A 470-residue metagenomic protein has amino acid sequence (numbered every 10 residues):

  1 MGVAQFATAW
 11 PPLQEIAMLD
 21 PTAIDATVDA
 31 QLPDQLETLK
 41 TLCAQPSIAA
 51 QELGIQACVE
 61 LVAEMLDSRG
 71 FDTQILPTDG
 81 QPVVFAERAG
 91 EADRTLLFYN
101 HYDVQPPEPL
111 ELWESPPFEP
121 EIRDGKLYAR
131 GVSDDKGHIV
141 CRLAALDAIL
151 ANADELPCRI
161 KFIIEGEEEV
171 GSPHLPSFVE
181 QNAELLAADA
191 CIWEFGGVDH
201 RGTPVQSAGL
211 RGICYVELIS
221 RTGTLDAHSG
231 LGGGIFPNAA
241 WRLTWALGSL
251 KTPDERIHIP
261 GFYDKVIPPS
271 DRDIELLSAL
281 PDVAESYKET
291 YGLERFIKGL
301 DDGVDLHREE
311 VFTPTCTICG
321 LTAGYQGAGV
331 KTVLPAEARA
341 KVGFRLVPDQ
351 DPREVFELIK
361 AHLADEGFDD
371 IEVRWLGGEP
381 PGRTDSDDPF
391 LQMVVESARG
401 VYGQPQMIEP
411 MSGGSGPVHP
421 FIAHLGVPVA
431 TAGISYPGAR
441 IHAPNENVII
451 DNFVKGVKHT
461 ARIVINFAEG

Functional and structural regions predicted by a protein language model:
I16-V132, I149-C158, V342: Acidic/His- and Gly-rich active-site-bordering loop/insert found across diverse amide/peptide-bond hydrolases
Y102-V104, I163-S172, E194-D199, T222-T224 (+2 more regions): Acidic, glycine-rich active-site loops and adjacent beta-strand->loop/helix elements that engage anionic groups
D103, L250-D254, K360-D369: A common structural junction motif
S133-G209: Acidic/histidine-rich catalytic neighborhood of metal-dependent amide-processing enzymes
S177, G233-D254: A short core secondary-structure module
H200-R201, H258-E337, R345-L358, E366 (+1 more regions): An extended, acidic, His-containing surface patch that forms the Zn2+-binding/catalytic region of metallohydrolases
V205-R221, A430-I434: Flexible glycine/proline-rich, aromatic-decorated loop/lid segments
